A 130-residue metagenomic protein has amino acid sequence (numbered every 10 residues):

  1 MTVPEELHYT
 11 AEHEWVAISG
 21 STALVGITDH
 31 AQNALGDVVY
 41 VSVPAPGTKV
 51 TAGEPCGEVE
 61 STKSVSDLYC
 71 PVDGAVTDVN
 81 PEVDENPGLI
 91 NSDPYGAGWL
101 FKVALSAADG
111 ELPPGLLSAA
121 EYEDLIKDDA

Functional and structural regions predicted by a protein language model:
M1-P55, G88, S92-D93, A97-A130: Acidic, low-complexity mobile loops and tails
V16-I18, T62, V79-E82: Residue-level recognition of beta-strand microenvironments
D29, K63, V72: A short beta-strand motif that forms part of the nucleic acid-binding face of small beta-barrel RNA-binding folds
K49, D67, D73-A75: Beta-solenoid/beta-rich acyl/carboxylate-transfer cores
E54, E60, N80-P81, L105: Conserved "cap/hinge" positions at secondary-structure junctions
E60-Y69, N86-G88: Short, Lys/Arg- and Gly-enriched loop/turn segments at beta-strand edges
D73, D78, D84-N91: Charged, amphipathic alpha-helical coiled-coil/dimerization segments
